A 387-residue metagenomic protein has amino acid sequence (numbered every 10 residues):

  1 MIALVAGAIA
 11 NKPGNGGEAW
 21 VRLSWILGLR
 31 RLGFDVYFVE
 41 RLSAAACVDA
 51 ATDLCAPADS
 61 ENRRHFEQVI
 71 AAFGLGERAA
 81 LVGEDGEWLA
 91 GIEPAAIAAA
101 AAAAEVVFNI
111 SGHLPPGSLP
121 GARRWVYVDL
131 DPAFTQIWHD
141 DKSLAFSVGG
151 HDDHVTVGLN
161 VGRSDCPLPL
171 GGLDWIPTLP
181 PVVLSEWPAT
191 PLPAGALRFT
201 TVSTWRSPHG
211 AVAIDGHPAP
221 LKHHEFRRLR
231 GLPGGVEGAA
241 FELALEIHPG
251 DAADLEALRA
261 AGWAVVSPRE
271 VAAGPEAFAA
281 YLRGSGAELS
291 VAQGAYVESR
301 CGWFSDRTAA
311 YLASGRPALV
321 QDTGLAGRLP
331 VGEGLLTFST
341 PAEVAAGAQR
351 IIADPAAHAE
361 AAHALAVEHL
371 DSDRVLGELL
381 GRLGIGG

Functional and structural regions predicted by a protein language model:
M1-I2, R124, R198, G334: Residues that mark the start of a beta-strand
L4-D165, A272-A277, Y281, V297-S299: Extended catalytic core of nucleotide-activated donor transferases of GT-like folds
L4-I9, V39-S43, L130, T201-H209 (+2 more regions): Short loop/turn segments at strand-loop or loop-helix junctions that form parts of catalytic or ligand-binding pockets
A8, K12, G16-A19, L23-S24 (+4 more regions): Catalytic binding pocket for nucleotide-activated donors in carbohydrate/polymer assembly enzymes
I110-P116, G158-V161, E246-A252, Q321-L325: Short, polar loop motifs at secondary-structure junctions
P115-A122, V148, S164-P169, A253-L258 (+1 more regions): Short loop/helix-cap segments at secondary-structure boundaries that form the rim of catalytic
G117-P132, L170-P188, S314-R316: P-loop/Walker A phosphate-binding loop and immediately adjacent motor/lid segment at beta-alpha junctions
G162-G284, A295: Conserved catalytic-core segment of nucleotide-activated headgroup transferases in glycan assembly
